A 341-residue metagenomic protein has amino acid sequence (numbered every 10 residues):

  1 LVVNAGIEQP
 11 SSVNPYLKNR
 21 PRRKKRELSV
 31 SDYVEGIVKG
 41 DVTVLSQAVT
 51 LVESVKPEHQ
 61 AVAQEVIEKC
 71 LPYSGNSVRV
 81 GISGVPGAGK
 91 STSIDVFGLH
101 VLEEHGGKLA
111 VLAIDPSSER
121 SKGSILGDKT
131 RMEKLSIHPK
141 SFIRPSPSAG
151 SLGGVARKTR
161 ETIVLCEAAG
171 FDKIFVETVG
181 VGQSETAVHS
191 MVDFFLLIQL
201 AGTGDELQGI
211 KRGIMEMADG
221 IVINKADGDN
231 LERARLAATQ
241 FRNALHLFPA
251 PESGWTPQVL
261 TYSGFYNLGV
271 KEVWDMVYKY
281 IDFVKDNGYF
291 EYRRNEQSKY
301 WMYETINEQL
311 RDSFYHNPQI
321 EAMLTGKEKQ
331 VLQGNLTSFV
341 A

Functional and structural regions predicted by a protein language model:
L1-V38, V44-L45: Long, basic/Gly/Ser/Thr-rich N-terminal segments that mediate initial subcellular attachment or targeting
S29-S83, A88, T92-S184, M191-I198 (+1 more regions): Nucleotide-state-sensitive switch-loop elements of NTP-binding domains
V38, V52, K56, Q60 (+8 more regions): Conserved phosphate/pyrophosphate-binding and hydrolysis machinery centered on Walker-type P-loop NTPases, extending
I125, T162, A187, M191 (+5 more regions): Alpha-helical scaffold elements adjacent to nucleotide-binding pockets in ATP/GTP-utilizing enzyme cores
K173, F194, D219-G220, Q258: Well-ordered beta-strand positions
V188, A201-E232: Flexible active-site lid/hinge loop adjacent to a nucleotide/diphosphate and Mg2+-phosphate binding pocket
G220, A226-F283: Canonical P-loop GTPase G-domain recognition
T261, E272-A341: Long, well-ordered amphipathic alpha-helical subdomains in the mid-to-C-terminal portions of large enzyme subunits
